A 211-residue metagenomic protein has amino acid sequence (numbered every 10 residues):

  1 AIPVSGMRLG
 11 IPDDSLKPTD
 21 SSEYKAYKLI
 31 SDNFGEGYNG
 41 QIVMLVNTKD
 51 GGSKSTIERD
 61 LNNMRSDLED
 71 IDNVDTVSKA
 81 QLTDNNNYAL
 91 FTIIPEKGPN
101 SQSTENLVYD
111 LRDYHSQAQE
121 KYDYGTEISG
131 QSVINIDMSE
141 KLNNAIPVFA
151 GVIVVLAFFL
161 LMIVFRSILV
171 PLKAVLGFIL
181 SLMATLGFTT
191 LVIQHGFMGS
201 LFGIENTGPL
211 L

Functional and structural regions predicted by a protein language model:
G6-S200: Structured non-transmembrane domains adjacent to transmembrane bundles in polytopic membrane proteins
F197-L211: Loop-to-helix entry region at the N-terminal start of transmembrane alpha-helices in multi-pass membrane transporters
